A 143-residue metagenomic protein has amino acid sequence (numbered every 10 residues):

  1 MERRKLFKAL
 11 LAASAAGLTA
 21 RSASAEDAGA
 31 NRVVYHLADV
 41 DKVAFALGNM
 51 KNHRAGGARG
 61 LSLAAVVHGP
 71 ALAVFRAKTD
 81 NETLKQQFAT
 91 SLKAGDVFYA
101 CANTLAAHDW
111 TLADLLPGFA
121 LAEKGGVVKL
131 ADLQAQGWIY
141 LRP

Functional and structural regions predicted by a protein language model:
K5-S24: N-terminal export signals
A20-F45: C-terminal segment of N-terminal export signals and the immediately downstream linker at the start of the mature
A30-R32, R59-L63, A94-V97, Q136-W138: Loop/turn elements at helix/coil->beta-strand transitions in domains of secreted/extracellular proteins
F45, A73-R76, H108-D109: Extracytoplasmic/secreted cell-surface and envelope-processing proteins
F45-A58: Histidine-anchored nucleotide/phosphate-binding helix
L63-F75: Acidic helix-start/capping segments at beta-turn-to-alpha-helix junctions
K78-P143: A cross-taxonomic marker for long C-terminal extensions/tails that follow the last structured domain
